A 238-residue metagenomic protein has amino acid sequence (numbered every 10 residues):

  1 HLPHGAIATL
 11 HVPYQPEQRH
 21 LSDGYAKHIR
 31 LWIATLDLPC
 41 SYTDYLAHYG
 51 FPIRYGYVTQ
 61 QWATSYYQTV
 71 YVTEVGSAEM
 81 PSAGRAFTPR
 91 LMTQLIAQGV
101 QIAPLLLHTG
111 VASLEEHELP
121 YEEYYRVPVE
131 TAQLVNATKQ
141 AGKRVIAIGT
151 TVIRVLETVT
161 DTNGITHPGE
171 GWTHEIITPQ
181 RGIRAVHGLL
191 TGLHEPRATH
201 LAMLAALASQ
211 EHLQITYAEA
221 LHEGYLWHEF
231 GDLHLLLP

Functional and structural regions predicted by a protein language model:
H1-P238: Surface-exposed, charge/polar-rich loops and edge strands
